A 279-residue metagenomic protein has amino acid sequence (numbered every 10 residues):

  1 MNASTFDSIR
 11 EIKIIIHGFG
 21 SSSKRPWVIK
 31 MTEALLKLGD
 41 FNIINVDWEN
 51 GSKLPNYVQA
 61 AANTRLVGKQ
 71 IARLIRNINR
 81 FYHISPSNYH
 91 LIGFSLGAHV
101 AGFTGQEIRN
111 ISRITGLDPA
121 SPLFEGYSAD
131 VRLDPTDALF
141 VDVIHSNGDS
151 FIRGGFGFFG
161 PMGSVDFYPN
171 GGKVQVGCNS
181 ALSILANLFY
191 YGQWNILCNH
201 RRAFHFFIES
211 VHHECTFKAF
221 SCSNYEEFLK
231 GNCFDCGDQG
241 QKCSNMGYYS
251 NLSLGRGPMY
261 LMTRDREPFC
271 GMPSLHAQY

Functional and structural regions predicted by a protein language model:
A3-S4, G240-Y279: C-terminal helix/juxtamembrane-tail motif
T5-E11: Proline/glycine-enriched tight loop/beta-turn segments at coil->beta junctions that connect or precede beta-strands
I15, F19, E33-L36, F41-V46 (+3 more regions): Serine-dependent carboxylesterase/thioesterase catalytic core of lipase-like alpha/beta-hydrolase/SGNH enzymes
S23-M31: The serine-hydrolase catalytic nucleophile loop
R153, C215-S221: Acidic/polar loop patches that form or flank catalytic/metal-binding clefts of enzymes that bind anionic ligands
C198, F217, E227-K230, N251: Long, compositionally biased intrinsically disordered regions
H200-T216: Non-catalytic, well-ordered alpha-helical segments in soluble enzyme domains
